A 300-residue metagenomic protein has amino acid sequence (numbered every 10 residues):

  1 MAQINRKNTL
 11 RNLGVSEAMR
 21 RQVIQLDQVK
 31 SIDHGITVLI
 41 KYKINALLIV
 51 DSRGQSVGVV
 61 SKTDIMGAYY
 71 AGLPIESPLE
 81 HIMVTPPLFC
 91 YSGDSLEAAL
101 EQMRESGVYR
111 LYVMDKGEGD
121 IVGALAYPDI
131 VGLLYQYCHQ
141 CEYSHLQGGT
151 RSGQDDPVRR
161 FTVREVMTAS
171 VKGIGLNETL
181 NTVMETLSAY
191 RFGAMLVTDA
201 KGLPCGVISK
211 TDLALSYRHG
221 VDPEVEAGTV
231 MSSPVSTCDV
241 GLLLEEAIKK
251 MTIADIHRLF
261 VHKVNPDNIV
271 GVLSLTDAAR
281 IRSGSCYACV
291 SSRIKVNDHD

Functional and structural regions predicted by a protein language model:
M1-D300: Tandem CBS (Cystathionine beta-synthase) repeat/Bateman regulatory domains
